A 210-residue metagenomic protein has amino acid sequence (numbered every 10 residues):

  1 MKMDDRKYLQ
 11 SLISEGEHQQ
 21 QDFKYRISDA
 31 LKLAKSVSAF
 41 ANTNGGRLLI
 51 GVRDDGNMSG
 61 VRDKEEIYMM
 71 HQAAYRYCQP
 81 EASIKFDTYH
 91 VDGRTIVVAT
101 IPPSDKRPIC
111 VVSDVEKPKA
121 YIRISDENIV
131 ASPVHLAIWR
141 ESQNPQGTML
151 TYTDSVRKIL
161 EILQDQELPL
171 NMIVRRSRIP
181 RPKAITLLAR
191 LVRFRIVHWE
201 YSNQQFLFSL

Functional and structural regions predicted by a protein language model:
M1-L210: Conserved N-terminal catalytic/coupling substructures associated with nucleotide/phosphate chemistry
